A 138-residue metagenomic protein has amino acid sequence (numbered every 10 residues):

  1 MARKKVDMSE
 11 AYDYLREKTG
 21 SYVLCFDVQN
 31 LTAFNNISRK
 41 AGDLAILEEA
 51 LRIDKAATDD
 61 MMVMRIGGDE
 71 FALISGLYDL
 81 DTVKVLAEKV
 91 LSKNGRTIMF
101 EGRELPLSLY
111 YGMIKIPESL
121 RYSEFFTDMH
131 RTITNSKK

Functional and structural regions predicted by a protein language model:
A2-Y22, Q29-D54, M64-G68, L80-K84 (+3 more regions): Conserved long alpha-helical elements within nucleotide-processing catalytic cores of c-di-GMP signaling and class III
D13, K84-L91, E101, S108 (+1 more regions): Catalytic-core segments of nucleotide cyclases and related cyclic-nucleotide turnover enzymes
C25-D27, M113: Short hydrophobic alpha-helical segments used for membrane anchoring or interfacial signaling
M64-I66, N94-Y110: Catalytic core regions of nucleotide second-messenger enzymes
I74-Y78, G95, I116-P117: Residue-level recognition of strand-loop junctions within catalytic nucleotide-signaling folds
